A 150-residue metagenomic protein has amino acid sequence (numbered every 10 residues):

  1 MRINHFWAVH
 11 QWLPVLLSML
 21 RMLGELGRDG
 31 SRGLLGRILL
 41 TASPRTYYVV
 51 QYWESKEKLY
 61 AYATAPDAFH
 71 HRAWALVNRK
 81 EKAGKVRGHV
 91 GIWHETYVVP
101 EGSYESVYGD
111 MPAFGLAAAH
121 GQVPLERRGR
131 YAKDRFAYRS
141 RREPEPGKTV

Functional and structural regions predicted by a protein language model:
M1-A42, A61, K85-V150: Short S/T/G/P-rich N-terminal loop/turn motif that feeds into the first structured element of a domain
S43-Y47: Short acidic/glycine-enriched loop/turn segments that link adjacent beta-strands
Y48-V50, Y62-A63: A short acidic (Asp/Glu
Y52-E54: Tryptophan-centric aromatic hotspots in well-structured domains and transmembrane helices
K56-V90: An amphipathic, aromatic/His-enriched active-site/gating alpha helix that lines ligand/cofactor pockets
